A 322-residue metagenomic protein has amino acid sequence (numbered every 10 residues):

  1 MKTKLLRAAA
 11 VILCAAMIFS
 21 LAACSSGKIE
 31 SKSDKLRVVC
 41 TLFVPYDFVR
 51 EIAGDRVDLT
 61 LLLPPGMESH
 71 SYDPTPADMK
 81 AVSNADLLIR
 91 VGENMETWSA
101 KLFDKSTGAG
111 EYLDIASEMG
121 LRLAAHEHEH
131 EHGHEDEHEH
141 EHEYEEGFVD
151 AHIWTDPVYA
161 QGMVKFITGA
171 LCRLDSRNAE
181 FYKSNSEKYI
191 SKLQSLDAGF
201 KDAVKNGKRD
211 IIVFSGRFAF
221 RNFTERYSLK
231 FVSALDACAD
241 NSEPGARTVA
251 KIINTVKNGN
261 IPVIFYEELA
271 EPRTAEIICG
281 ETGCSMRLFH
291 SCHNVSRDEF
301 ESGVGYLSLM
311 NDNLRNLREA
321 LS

Functional and structural regions predicted by a protein language model:
M1-I12: Bacterial N-terminal signal peptides that target proteins for export
A10-L13, S20, C24-S322: Extracytoplasmic metal-acquisition and chelation regions
